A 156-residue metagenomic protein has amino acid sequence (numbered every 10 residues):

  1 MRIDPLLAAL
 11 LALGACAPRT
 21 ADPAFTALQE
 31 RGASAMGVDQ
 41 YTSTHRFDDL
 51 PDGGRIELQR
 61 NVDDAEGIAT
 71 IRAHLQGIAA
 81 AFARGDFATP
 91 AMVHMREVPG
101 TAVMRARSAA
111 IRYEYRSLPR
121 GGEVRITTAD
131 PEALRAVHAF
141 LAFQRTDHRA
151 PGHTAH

Functional and structural regions predicted by a protein language model:
M1-L6: Bacterial N-terminal signal peptides that target proteins for export
A9-A17: Hydrophobic h-region of N-terminal signal peptides that target proteins for export in Gram-negative bacteria
C16-H156: Intrinsically disordered, low-complexity terminal tails/loops enriched in metal-binding residues
